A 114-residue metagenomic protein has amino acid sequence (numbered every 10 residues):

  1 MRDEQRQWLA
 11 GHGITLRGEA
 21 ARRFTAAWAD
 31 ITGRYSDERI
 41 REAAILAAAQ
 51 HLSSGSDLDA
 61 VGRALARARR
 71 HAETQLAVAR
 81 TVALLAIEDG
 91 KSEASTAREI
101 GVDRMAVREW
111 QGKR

Functional and structural regions predicted by a protein language model:
M1-S56: General nucleic-acid-binding
R6, A83, A94: Short glycine-/small-residue-rich flexible loop motifs, especially phosphate/cofactor-binding loops
L58-A72: Short, Lys/Arg-enriched N-terminal segment that forms or immediately precedes the first helix of a structured domain
A66-R69, A77-A79, Q111: A short, structure-level motif marking secondary-structure boundaries and short turns
E73-K91: Short, amphipathic alpha-helical "recognition" segments used to contact nucleic acids or chromatin
G90, D103, K113-R114: The DNA-recognition helices of helix-turn-helix-type DNA-binding domains
T96-R98: Short alpha-helical "recognition helix" segments of helix-turn-helix
I100, V107, Q111-G112: DNA major-groove recognition helix of helix-turn-helix
